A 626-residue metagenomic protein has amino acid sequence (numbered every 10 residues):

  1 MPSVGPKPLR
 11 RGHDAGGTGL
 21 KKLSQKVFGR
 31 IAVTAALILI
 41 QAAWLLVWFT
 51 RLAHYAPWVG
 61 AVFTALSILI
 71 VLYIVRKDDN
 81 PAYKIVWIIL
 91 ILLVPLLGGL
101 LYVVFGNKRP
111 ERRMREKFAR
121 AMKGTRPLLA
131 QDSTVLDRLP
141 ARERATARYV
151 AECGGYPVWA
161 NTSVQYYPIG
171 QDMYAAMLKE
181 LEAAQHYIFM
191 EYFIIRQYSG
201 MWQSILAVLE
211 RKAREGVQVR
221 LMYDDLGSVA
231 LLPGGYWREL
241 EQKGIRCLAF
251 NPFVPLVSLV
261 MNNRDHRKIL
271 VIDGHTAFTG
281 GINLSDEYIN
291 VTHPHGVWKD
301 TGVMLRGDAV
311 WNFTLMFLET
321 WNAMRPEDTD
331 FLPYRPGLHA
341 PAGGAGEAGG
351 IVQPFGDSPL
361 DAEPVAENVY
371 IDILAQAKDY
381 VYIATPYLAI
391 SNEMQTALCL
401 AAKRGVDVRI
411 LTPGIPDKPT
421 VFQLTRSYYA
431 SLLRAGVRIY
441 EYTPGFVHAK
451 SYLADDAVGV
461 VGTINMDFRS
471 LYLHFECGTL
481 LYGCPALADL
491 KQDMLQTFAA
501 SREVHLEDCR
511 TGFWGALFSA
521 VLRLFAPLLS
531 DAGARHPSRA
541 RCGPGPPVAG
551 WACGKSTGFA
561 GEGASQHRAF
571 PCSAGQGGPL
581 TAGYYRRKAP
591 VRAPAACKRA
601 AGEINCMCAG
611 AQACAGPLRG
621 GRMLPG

Functional and structural regions predicted by a protein language model:
P2-N368, D372, Q376, L400 (+7 more regions): N-terminal localization/anchoring segments of enzymes in phospholipid and broader phosphate metabolism
P2-P8, R539-G626: Compositionally biased, low-complexity flexible segments
Y387-V408, P413, K418: Helical hairpin unit composed of two closely spaced alpha helices linked by a short loop
I439-T443: Active-site donor-binding acidic/aromatic loop of nucleotide-activated sugar and phosphosugar transferases involved
P444-F446, K450: Cytochrome P450 C-terminal beta-domain/meander region
Y452-A454: Conserved, well-ordered active-site substructure
